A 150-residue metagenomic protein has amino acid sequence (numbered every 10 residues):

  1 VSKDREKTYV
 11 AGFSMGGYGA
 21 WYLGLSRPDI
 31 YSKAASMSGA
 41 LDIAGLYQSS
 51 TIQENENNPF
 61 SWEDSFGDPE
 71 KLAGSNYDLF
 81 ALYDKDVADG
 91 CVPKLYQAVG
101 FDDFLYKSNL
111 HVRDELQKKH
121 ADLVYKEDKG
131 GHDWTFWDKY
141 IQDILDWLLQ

Functional and structural regions predicted by a protein language model:
V1-Q150: Non-catalytic cap/lid and distal C-terminal segments of serine-dependent acyl enzymes
